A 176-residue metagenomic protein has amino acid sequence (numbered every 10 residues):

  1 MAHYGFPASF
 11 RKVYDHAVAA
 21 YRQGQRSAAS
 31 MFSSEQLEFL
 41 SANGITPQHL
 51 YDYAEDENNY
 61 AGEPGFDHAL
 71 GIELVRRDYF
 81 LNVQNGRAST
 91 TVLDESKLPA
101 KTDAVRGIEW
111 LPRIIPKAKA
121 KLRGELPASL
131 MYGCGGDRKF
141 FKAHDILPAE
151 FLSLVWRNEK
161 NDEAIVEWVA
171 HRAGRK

Functional and structural regions predicted by a protein language model:
M1-P127, V169, K176: Polar/charged low-complexity regulatory segments
L40, L126-V169: Amphipathic alpha-helical packing elements
